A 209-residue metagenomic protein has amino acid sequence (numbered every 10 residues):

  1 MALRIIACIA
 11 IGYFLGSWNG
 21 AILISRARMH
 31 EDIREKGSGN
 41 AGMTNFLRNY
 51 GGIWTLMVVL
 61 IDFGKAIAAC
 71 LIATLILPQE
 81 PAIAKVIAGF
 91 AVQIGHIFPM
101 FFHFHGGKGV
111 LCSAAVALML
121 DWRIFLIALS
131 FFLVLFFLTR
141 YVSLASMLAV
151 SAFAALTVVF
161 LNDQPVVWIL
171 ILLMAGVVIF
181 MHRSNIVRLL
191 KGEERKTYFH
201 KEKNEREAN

Functional and structural regions predicted by a protein language model:
L3-R28: N-terminal signal-anchor transmembrane alpha helix
R4, C8, W54-L60, G64-M100 (+3 more regions): Nucleotide and nucleotide-moiety/phosphate-recognizing core
G12-L15, G89-H96, F132, F136 (+1 more regions): Alpha-helical transmembrane segments of multi-pass membrane proteins
A21-I24, G95-H105, F132-T139, R183-V187: C-terminal ends of transmembrane helices
I22-T55, V187-N209: Cytosolic, membrane-interface loops and tails of multi-pass inner-membrane proteins
E31-N40, F102-A114, Y141-A149: Short, non-helical or kinked segments that cap or interrupt transmembrane helices
L47-G52, A73-L77, A91, G95 (+2 more regions): Interfacial segments of multi-pass membrane proteins
L126, V142-A149, D163-M174: Loop-to-transmembrane alpha-helix initiation sites
